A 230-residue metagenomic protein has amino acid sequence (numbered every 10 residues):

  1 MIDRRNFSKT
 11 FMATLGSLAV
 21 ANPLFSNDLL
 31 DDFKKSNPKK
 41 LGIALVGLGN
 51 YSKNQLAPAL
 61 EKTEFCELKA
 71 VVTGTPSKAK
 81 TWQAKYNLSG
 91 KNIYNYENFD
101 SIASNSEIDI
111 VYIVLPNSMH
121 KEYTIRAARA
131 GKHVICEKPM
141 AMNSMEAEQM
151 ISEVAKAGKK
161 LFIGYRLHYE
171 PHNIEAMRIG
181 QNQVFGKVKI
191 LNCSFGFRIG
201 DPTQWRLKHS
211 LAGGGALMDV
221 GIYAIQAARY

Functional and structural regions predicted by a protein language model:
M1-L15: N-terminal secretory signal peptides and thylakoid transit peptides that target proteins across membranes
N6, T10, T81, S101 (+6 more regions): Alpha-helical elements of Rossmann-like donor-binding domains used by nucleotide-donor carbohydrate transfer enzymes
F11-N87, R229: N-terminal Rossmann-like dinucleotide-binding module
Y51, L167-Y230: Predominantly a Rossmann-like dinucleotide-binding segment in NAD(P)-dependent oxidoreductases
K69, D109, K189: Conserved acidic residues
N92-E153: Beta-loop-alpha module in the N-terminal Rossmann-like domain of NAD(P)-dependent dehydrogenases, especially those
Q149-R166, K189-I190: Rossmann-fold dehydrogenase core element
